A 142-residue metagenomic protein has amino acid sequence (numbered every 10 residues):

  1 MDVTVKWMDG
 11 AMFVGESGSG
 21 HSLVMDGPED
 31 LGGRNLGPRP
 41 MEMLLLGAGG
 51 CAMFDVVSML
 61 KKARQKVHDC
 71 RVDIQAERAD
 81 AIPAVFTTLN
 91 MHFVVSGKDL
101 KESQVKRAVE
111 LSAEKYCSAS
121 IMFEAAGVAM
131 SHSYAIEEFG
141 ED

Functional and structural regions predicted by a protein language model:
M1-L46, V57-D142: Extended beta-strand/beta-hairpin segments
